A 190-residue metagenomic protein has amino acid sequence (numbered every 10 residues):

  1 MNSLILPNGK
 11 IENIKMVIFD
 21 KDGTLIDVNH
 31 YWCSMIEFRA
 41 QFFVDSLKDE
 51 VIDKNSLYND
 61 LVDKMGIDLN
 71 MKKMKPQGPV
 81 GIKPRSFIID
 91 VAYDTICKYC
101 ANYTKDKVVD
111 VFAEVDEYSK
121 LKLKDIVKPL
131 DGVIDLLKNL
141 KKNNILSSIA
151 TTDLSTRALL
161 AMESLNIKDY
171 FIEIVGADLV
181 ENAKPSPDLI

Functional and structural regions predicted by a protein language model:
M1-E12: Flexible N-terminal pre-Rossmann segment of NAD(P)-dependent oxidoreductases
N2-S3, A40-V44, L159-M162: Short, well-ordered amphipathic alpha-helices
E12-D131, K141: N-terminal helical cap/lid subdomain that shapes the substrate entry/recognition surface in HAD-like hydrolases
S34, D135, S155-R157: Short alpha-helical
K124-L130, K142, S148-I190: Substrate-recognition "cap/lid" segment bordering the active-site pocket of phosphatases
